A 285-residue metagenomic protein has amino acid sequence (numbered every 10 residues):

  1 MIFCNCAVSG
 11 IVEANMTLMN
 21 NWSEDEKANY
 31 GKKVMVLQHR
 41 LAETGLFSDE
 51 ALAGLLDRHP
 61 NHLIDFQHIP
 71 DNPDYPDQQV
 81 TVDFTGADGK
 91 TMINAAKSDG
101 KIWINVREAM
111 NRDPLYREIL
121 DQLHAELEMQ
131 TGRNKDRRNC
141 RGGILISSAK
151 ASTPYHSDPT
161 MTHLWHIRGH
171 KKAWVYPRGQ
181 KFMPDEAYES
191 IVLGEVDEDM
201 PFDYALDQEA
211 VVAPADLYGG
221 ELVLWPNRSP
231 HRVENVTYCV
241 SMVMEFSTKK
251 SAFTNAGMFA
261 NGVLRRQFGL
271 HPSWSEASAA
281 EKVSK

Functional and structural regions predicted by a protein language model:
I2-W103: N-terminal auxiliary "cap/dimerization" subdomain that precedes the catalytic jelly-roll/cupin core of mononuclear
D99-D121: Hydrophobic alpha-helical hairpins/lids featuring a short glycine-rich hinge
R112, D121-T162: Conserved double-stranded beta-helix
Y116-I119, T153-D158, W174-G179, M183-Y188 (+1 more regions): A short secondary-structure junction signal
L145-S148, D158, T162-K172, P177 (+1 more regions): Short, conserved beta-strand element in jelly-roll/cupin
R168-L224, S229-P230: Double-stranded beta-helix
A213-L217, T248-K285: Conserved double-stranded beta-helix
T237-F253: A short hydrophobic beta-strand segment most commonly corresponding to one strand of the jelly-roll/cupin
